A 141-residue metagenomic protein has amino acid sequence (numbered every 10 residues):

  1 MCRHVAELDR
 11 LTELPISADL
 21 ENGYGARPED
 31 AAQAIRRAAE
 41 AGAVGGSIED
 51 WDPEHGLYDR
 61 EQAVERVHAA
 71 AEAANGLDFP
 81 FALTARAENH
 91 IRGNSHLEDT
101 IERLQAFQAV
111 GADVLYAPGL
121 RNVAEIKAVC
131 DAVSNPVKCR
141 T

Functional and structural regions predicted by a protein language model:
M1-C139: Alpha/beta enzyme core
